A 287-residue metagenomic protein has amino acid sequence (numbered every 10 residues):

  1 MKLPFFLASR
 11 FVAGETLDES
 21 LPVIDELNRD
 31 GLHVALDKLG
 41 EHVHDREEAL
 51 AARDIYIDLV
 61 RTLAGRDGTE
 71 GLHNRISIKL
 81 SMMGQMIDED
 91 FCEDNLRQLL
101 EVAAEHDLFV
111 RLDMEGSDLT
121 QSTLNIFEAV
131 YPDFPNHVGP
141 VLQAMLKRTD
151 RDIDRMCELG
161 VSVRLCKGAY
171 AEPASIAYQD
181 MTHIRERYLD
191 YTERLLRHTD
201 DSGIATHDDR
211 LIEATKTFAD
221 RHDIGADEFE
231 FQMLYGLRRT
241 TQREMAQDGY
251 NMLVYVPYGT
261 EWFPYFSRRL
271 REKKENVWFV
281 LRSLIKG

Functional and structural regions predicted by a protein language model:
M1-G287: Positively charged, amphipathic and often flexible ligand-engagement surfaces
